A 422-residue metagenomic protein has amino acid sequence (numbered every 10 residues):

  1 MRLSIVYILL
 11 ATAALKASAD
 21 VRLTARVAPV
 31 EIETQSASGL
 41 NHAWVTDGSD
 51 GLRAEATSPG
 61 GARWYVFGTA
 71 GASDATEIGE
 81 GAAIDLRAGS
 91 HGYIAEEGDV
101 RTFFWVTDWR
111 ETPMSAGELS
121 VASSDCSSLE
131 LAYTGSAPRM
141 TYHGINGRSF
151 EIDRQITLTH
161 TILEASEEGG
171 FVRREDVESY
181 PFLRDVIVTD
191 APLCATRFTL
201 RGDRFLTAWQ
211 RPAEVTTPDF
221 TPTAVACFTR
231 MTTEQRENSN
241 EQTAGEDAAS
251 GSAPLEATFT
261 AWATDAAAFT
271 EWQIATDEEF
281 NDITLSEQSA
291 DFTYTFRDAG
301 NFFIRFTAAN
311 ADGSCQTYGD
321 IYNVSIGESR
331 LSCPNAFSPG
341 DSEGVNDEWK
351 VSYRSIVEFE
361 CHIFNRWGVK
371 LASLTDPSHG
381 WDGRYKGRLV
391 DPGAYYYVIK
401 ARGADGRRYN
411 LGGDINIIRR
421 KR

Functional and structural regions predicted by a protein language model:
M1-A25: Bacterial Sec-dependent N-terminal signal peptides
I32-S49, S120-G135, R139-G144, D247-L255 (+1 more regions): Short, solvent-exposed loop/linker segments at the N-terminal edge of repeated beta-sheet extracellular domains
A54-P59, A132-D153, A249-L255, F259-A266 (+1 more regions): Acidic, Ser/Thr
A70-E80, R173-L183, N281-Q288, S373-P377: Short beta-strand segments within Ig-like beta-sandwich modules, predominantly Fibronectin type-III
Y93, F198, F303-I304, G393 (+1 more regions): Hydrophobic beta-strand segments within extracellular beta-sandwich modules
A95-E97, G202, A308, I399-A401: Conserved structural position at the C-terminal beta-strand of extracellular beta-sandwich adhesion modules
Y180-N335, R354: Short, compositionally biased serine/threonine- and acidic-rich segments at solvent-exposed termini, linkers, or domain
A248, A253-T260, A266, R297-A299 (+1 more regions): Short loop/turn motifs at secondary-structure boundaries
